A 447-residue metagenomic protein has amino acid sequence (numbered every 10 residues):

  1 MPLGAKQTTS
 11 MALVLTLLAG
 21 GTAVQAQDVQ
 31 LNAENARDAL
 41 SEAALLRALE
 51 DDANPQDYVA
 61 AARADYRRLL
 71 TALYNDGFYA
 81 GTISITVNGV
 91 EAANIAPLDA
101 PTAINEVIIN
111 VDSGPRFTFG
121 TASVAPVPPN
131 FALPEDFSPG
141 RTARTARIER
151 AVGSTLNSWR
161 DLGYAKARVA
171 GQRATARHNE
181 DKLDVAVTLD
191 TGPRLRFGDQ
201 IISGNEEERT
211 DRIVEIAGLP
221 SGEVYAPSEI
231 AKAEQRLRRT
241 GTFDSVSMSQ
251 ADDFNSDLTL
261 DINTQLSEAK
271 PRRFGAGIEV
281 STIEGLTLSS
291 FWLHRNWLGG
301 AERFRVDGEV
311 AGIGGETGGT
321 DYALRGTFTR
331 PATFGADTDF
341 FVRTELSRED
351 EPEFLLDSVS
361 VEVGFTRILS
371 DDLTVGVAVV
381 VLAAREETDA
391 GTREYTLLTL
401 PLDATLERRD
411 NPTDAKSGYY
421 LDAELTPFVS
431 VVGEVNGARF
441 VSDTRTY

Functional and structural regions predicted by a protein language model:
M1-M11: Bacterial N-terminal signal peptides that target proteins for export
L3-A5, A23-A26: N-terminal targeting/secretion presequences
S10-G20: Bacterial N-terminal signal peptides
A26-I262, L266-P271, G285-T287, L298-G299: Interaction-mediating elements
V59-A60, A96-L98, R144-A146, L162 (+7 more regions): Outer-membrane beta-barrel domain signature
F119, F197, G275, T413-D414 (+1 more regions): Short helix/loop capping segments that flank catalytic or ligand/cofactor-binding pockets
P129, A226-D422: Gram-negative/organellar outer-membrane beta-barrel architecture
E362-F365, Y420-F428, N436-Y447: Transmembrane beta-barrel strand/turn architecture of Gram-negative outer membrane proteins
